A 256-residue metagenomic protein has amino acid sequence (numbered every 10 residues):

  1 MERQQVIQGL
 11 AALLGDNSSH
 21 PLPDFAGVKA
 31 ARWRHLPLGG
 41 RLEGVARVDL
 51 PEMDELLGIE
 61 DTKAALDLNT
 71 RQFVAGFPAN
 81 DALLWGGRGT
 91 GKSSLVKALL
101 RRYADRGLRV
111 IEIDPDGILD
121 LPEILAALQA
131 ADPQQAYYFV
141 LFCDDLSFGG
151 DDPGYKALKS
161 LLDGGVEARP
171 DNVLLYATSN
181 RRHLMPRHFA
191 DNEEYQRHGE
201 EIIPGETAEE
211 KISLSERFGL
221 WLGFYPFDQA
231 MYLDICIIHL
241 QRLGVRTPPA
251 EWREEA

Functional and structural regions predicted by a protein language model:
M1-R71: A short, basic N-terminal segment
G76-A98: Walker A/P-loop nucleotide-binding motif
R102-F139, D145-D151: AAA+/P-loop NTPase substrate/partner-engagement loops
R106-L108, Y137-Y138, P170-V173, S215-L220: Short glycine-/polar-rich loops that comprise or flank the Walker A/P-loop and associated switch/sensor motifs
I111-E112, S179, H188-F189, Q196-I212 (+1 more regions): Conserved AAA+ ATPase "SRH/arginine-finger" region at the nucleotide-binding site
A130, G150-G199: Conserved catalytic/switch belt of AAA+ P-loop NTPases
G219-A256: Conserved AAA+ ATPase small/helical "lid" subdomain
